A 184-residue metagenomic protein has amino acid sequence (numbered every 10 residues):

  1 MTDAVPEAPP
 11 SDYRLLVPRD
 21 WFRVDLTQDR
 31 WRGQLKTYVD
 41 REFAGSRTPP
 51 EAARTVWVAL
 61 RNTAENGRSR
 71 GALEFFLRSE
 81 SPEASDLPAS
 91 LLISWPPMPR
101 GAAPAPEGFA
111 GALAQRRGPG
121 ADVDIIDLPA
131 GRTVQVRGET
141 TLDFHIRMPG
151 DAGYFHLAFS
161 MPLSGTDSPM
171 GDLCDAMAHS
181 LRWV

Functional and structural regions predicted by a protein language model:
M1-V184: N-terminal targeting sequences that direct proteins away from the cytosol to non-cytosolic compartments
